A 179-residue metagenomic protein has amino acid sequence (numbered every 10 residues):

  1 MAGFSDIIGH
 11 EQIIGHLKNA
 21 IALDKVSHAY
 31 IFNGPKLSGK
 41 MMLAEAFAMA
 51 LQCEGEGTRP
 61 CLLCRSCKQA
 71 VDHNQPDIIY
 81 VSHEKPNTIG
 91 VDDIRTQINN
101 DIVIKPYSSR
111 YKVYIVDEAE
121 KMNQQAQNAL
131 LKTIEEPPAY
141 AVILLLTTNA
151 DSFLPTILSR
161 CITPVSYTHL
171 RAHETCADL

Functional and structural regions predicted by a protein language model:
A2-Q125: Clamp-loader machinery-focused feature within the broader ASCE/P-loop NTPase space
R110-V113, A139-I143: Loop/turn-to-beta-strand initiation segments
E118, A126, A141, N149-F153 (+1 more regions): Helical "lid/switch" subdomain of P-loop NTPase nucleotide-binding domains
K121, E136, S152, T163: Residues immediately C-terminal
N128-A139: Conserved catalytic/switch belt of AAA+ P-loop NTPases
L146: Conserved D-loop beta-strand region of ABC ATPase nucleotide-binding domains
T156-S166: A short helix-turn-beta junction within AAA+ P-loop NTPase domains corresponding to the substrate/partner-engaging
H169-A172, C176-L179: Single conserved hydrophobic/aromatic residue that forms the stacking wall/gate of nucleotide- or nucleobase-binding
